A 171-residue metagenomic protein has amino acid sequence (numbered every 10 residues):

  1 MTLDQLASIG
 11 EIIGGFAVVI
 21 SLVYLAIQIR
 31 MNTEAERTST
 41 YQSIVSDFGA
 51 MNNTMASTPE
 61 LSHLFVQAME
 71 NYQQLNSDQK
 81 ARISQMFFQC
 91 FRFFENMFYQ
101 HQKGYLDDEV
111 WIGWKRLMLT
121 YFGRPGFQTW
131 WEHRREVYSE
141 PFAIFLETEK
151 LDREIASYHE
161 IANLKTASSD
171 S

Functional and structural regions predicted by a protein language model:
M1-A35, S39: Membrane-embedded hydrophobic alpha-helical segments
Q5-S8, M31-S171: Amphipathic alpha-helical "stem/stalk" segments
